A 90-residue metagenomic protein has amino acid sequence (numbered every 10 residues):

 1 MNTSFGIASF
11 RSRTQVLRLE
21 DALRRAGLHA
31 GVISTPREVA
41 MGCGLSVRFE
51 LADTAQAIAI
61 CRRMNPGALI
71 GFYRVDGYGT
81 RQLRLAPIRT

Functional and structural regions predicted by a protein language model:
M1-N2, R84: Short, conserved helix/loop micro-motifs enriched in His/Cys and acidic residues
S4-N65: Amphipathic, hydrophobic secondary-structure cores in small proteins
A55-T90: C-terminal structural segments of small proteins and small subunits
